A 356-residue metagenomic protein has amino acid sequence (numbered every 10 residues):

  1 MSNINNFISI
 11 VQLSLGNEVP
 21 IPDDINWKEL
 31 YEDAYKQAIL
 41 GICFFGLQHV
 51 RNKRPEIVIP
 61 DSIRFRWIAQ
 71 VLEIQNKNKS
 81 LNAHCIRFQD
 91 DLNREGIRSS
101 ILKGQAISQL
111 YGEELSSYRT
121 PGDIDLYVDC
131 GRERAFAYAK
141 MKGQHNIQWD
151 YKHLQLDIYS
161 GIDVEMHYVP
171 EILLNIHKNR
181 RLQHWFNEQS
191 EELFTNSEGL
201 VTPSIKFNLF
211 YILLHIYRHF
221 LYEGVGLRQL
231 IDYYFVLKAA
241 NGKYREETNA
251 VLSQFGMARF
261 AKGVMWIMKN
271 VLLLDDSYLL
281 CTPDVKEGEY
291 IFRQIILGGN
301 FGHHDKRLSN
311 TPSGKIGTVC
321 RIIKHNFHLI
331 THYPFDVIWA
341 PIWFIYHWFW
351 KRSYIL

Functional and structural regions predicted by a protein language model:
M1-G122, Y127-L356: Conserved NTP-donor binding/palm subdomain of two-metal-ion nucleotidyltransferases/polymerases, i.e., the charged
